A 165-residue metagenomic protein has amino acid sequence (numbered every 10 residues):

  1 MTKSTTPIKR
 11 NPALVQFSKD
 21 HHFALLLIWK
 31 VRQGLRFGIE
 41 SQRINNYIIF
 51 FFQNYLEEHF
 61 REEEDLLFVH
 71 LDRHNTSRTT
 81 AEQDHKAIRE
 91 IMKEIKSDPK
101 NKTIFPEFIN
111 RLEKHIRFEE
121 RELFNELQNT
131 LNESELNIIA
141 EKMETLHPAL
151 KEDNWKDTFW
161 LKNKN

Functional and structural regions predicted by a protein language model:
M1-N165: Small-residue-biased structural context
